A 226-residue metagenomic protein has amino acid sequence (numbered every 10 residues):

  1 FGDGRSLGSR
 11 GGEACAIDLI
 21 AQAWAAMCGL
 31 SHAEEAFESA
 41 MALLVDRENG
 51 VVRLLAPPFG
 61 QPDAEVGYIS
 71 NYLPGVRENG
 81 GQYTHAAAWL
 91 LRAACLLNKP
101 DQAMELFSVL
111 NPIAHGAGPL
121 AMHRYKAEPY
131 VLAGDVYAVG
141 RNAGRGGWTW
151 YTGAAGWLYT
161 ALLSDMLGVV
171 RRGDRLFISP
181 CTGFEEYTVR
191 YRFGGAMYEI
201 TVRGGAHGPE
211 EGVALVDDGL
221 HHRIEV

Functional and structural regions predicted by a protein language model:
F1-V226: Acidic, mature catalytic/reactive cores of soluble proteins
